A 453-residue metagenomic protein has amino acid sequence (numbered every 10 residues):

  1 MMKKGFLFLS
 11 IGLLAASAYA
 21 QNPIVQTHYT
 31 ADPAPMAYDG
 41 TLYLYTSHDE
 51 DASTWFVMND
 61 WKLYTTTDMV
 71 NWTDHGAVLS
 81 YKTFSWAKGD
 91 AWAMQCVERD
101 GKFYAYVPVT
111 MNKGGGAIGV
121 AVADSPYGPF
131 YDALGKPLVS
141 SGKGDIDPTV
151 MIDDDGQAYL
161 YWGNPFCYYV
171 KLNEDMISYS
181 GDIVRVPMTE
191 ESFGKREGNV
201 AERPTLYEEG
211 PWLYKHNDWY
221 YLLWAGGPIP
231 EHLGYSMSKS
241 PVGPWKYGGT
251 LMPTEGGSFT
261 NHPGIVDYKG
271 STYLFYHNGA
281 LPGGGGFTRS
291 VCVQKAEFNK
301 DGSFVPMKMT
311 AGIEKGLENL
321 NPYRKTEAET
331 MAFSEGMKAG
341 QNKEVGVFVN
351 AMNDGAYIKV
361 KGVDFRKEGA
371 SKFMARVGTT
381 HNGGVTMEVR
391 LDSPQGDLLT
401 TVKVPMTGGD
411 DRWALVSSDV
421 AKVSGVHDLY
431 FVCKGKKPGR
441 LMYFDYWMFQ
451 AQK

Functional and structural regions predicted by a protein language model:
M1-Q21: Bacterial Sec-dependent N-terminal signal peptides
Y19-K453: Carbohydrate-active catalytic/glycan-binding domains of CAZyme proteins, especially the secreted or lumenal ectodomains
